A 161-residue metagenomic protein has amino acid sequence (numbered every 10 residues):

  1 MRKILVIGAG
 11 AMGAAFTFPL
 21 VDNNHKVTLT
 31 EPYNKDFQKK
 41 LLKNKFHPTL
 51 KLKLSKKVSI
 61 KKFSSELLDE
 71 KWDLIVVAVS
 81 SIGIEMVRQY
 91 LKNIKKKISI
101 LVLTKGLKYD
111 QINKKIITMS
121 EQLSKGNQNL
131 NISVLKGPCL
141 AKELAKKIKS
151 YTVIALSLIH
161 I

Functional and structural regions predicted by a protein language model:
M1-L54, S59-K62: NAD(P)+-binding Rossmann beta1-loop-alpha1 motif at the extreme N-terminus of oxidoreductases
K3, K26, S99, N131 (+1 more regions): Residues at the starts of beta-strands that form the adenosine-phosphate
L20, F37-Q38, T49, L68 (+3 more regions): Residues in flexible loops and secondary-structure boundaries
H47-K51, K57, I132, A141 (+1 more regions): Generic secondary-structure boundary/loop-capping signal
I60-K61, S65, D69-I148: Rossmann-like NAD(P)(H) cofactor-binding subdomain of soluble oxidoreductases
V153-S157: Short beta-strand-to-turn element immediately C-terminal to the catalytic PLP-Schiff-base lysine in fold type I
I159-I161: Conserved small/polar residues in nucleotide/adenosyl-binding loops
